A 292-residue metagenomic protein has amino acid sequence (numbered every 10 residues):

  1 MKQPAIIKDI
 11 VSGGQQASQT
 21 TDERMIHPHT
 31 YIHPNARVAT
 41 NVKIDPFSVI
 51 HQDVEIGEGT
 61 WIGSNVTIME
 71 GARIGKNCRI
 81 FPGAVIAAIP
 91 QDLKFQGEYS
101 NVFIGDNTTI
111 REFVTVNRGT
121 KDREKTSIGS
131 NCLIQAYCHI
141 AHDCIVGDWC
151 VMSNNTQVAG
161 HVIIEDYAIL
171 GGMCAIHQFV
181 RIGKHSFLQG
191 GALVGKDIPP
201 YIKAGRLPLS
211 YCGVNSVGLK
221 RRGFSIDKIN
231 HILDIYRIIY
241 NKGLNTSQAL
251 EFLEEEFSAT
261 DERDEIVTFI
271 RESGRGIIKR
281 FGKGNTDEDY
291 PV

Functional and structural regions predicted by a protein language model:
M1-H29, P34-N35, T40-N41, N77 (+6 more regions): Terminal amphipathic alpha-helical/low-complexity segments used for targeting or macromolecular assembly
R24-S210: Structural signal for interior beta-strand "rungs" in well-ordered beta-sheet cores of soluble enzyme domains
